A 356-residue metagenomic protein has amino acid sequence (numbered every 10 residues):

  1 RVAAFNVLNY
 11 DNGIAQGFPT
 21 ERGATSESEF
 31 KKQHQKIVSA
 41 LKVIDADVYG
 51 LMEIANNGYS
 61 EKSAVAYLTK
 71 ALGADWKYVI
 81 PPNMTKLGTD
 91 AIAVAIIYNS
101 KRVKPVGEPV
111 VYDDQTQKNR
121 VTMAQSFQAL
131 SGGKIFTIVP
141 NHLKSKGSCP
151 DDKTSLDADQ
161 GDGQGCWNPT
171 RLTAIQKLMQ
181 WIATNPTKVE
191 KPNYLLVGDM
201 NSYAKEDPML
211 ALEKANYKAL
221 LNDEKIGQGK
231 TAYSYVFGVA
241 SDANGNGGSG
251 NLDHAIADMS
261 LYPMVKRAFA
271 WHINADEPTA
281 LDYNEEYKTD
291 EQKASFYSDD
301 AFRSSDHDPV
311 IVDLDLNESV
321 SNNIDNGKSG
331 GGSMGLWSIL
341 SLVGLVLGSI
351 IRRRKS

Functional and structural regions predicted by a protein language model:
R1-S321: Divalent cation-coordinating acidic motifs and surrounding scaffolds that mediate Ca2+/Mg2+/Mn2+/Zn2+-dependent binding
P169, N326, I350-R353: Intrinsically disordered, low-complexity sequence elements enriched in Ser/Thr/Gly/Pro
E318, N322-S338: Short, threonine-centered small-residue motifs that mark membrane-proximal processing/anchoring sites and TM-junction
G335-K355: A cross-kingdom C-terminal cell-surface attachment/processing module
